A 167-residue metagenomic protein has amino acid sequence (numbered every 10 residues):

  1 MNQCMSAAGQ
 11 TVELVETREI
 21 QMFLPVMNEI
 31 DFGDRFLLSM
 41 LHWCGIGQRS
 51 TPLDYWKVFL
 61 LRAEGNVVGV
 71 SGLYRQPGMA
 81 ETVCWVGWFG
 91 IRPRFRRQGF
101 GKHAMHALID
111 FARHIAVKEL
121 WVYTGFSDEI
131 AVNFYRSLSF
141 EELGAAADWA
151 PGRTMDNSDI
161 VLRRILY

Functional and structural regions predicted by a protein language model:
Q3-W88, R92-R94, M105-A107, F111 (+1 more regions): Acetyl-CoA-dependent GNAT
W56, D156-V161: Short hydrophobic/aromatic beta-strand or adjacent loop that forms the aromatic wall/cage of a ligand/substrate-binding
Y74, Y123, L143-A146: Solvent-exposed beta-strand sheet faces enriched in polar/charged residues
R92-R94, Q98, S127: Active-site acidic-Proline motif in GNAT/NAT acetyltransferases
K102, S127-G144: Conserved active-site alpha-helix within GNAT-family acetyltransferase domains
A112-T124: Conserved GNAT acetyl-CoA-binding A-motif
V122-V132, D148-T154: Conserved beta-strand-loop-alpha-helix junction that forms the acyl-donor binding cleft
